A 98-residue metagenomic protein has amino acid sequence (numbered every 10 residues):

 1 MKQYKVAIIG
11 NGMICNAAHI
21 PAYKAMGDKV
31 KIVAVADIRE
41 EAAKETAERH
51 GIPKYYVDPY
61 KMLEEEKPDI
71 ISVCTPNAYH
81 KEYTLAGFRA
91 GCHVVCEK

Functional and structural regions predicted by a protein language model:
M1-H50: N-terminal Rossmann-like dinucleotide-binding module
K54-E97: Beta-loop-alpha module in the N-terminal Rossmann-like domain of NAD(P)-dependent dehydrogenases, especially those
